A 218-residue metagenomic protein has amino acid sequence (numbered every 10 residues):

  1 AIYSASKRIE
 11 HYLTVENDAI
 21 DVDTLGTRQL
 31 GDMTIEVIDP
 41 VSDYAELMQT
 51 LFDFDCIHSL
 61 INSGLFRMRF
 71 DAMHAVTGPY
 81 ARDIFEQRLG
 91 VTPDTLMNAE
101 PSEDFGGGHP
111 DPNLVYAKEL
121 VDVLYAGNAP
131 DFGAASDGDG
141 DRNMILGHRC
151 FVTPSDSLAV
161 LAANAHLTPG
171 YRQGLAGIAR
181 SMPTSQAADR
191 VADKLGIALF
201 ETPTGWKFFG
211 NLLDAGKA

Functional and structural regions predicted by a protein language model:
A1-G127: Gly/Ser/Thr-enriched, mixed-charge loops and adjacent short helices that form phosphate/oxyanion-binding elements
S4-S42, H148-A218: Proline/glycine-rich low-complexity loops and linkers
R69, D131-A135: Short glycine-aspartate micro-motif
M73-P79, G140-D141, T184-Q186: Gly/Ser/Thr-rich loops at beta-strand to alpha-helix junctions that form or flank small-molecule/cofactor-binding
P93-D94, A134, L199: Generic structural signal for residues in well-ordered beta-strands
N128-P130, A218: Short, high-confidence coil segments that cap the C-terminus of an alpha-helix and link into the following beta-strand
D137-G138, G147-R149: Short acidic-glycine loop/turn motifs at beta-strand connectors
